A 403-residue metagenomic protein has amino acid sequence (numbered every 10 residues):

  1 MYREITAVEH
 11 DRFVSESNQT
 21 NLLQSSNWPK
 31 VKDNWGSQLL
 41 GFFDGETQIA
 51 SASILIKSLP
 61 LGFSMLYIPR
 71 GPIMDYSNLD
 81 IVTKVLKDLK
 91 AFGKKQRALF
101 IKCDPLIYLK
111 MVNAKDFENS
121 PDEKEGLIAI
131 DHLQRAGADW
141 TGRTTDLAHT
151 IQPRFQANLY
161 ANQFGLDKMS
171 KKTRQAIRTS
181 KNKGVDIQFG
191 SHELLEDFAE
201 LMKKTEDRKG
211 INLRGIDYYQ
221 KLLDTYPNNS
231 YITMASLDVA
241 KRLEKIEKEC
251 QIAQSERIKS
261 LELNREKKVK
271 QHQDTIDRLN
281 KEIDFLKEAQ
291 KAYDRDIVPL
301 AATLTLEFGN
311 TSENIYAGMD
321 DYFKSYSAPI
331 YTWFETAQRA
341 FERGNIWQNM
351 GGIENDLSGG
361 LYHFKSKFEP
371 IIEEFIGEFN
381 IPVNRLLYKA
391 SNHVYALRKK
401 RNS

Functional and structural regions predicted by a protein language model:
Y2-G45, I49-G62, Y108-K110, G126 (+2 more regions): A conserved beta-strand-loop-helix scaffold within acyl/acetyltransferase catalytic domains
E4, S17, K115, N119-F164 (+2 more regions): Active-site/acyl-donor-binding loops of N-acyltransferases
Y67-P69: Catalytic phosphate/metal-binding cores of nucleic-acid and nucleotide-processing enzymes, i.e., regions that mediate
G71-N78, N162, A317-Y326, E354: A short, internal acetyl-CoA/4′-phosphopantetheine-binding micro-motif in the GNAT/acyltransferase core
L79-K90, S325-A337: Conserved acetyl-CoA-binding loop-helix of GNAT-fold acetyltransferases
T83, K90-Q96, D131-H132, D146-T150 (+1 more regions): Short, charge-rich binding segments
G93-K115, F341-G352: Conserved GNAT acetyl-CoA-binding A-motif
Q220-L223, T303, A337, Y362 (+1 more regions): Generic hydrophobic alpha-helical scaffold/packing signal
